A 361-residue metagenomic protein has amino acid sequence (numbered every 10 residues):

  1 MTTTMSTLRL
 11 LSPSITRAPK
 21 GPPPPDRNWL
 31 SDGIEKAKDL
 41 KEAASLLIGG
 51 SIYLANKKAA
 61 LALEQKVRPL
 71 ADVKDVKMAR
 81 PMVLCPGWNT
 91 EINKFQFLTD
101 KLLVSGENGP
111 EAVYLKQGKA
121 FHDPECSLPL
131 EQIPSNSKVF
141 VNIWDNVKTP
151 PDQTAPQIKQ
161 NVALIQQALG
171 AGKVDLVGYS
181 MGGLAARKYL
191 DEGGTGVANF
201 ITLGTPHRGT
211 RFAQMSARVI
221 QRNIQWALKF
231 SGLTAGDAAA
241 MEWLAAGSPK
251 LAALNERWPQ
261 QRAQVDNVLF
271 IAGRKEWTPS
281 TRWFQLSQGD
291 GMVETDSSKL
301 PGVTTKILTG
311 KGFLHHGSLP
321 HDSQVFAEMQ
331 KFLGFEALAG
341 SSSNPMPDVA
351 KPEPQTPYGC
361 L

Functional and structural regions predicted by a protein language model:
M1-P24, C360-L361: Non-Sec secretion/translocation targeting segments of pathogen effectors
M5-L8, P25, W29, F284-Q285 (+1 more regions): Acidic, glycine-anchored loop motifs typical of Ca2+
G33, K41-I48, I52-D72, A155-A163 (+2 more regions): Helical cap/lid subdomain of alpha/beta-hydrolase-fold lipid enzymes that gates access to the catalytic pocket
G49-N56, K77-K173: Active-site catalytic motif of lipid deacylating hydrolases and related acyltransferases
V83-W88, V177, L203, I271: Short hydrophobic segments within beta-strands
Q96, L184-D191: Short, hydrophobic alpha-helix immediately C-terminal to the catalytic nucleophile
V177-G182, A186, G204: Gly/Ala-rich beta-loop-alpha elbow adjacent to hydrolase catalytic centers
